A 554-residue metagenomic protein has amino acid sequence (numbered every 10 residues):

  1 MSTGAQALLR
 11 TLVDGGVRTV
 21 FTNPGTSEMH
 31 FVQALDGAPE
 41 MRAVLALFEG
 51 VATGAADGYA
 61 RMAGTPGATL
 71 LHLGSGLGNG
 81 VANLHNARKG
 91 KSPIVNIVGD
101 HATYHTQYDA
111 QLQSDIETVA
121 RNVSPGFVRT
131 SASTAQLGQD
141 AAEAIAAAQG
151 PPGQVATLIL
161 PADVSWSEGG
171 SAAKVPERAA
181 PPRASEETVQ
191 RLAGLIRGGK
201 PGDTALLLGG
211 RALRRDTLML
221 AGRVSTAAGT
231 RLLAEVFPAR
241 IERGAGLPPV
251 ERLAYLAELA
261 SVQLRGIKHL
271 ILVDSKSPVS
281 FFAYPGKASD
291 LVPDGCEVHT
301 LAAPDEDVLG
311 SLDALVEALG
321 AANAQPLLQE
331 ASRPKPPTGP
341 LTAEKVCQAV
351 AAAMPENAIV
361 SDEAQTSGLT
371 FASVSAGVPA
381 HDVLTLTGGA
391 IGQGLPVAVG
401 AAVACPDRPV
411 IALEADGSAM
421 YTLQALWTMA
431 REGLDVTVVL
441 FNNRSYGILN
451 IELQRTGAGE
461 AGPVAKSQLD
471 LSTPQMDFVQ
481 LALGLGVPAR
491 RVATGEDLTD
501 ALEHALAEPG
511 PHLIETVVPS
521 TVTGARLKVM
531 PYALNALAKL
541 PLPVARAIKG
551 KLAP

Functional and structural regions predicted by a protein language model:
M1-Q325, V436-V438, I548-L552: N-terminal alpha/beta PP-like core and its mobile active-site loop of ThDP/TPP-dependent enzymes
A5-R18, N23-T26, F31-A38, L327-D407 (+1 more regions): Active-site diphosphate/adenylate-binding microenvironment
E28, E49-G54, L77, S367-L369 (+2 more regions): Short acidic loop-to-helix transition motifs that present clustered carboxylates
A34, A82-N83, D216-R223, A349 (+3 more regions): A short acidic, amphipathic alpha-helical/loop segment
G76, A102, D163-S165, R211-L213 (+12 more regions): Short, glycine-/Ser/Thr-/acidic-enriched flexible segments
I97, H105-S114, A227, T370-P554: Thiamine diphosphate
A135, I159, D274-G368, V464 (+4 more regions): Phosphate/pyrophosphate-binding active-site segments
L233, L272, S361, L413-E414: Generic enzyme active-site microenvironment
